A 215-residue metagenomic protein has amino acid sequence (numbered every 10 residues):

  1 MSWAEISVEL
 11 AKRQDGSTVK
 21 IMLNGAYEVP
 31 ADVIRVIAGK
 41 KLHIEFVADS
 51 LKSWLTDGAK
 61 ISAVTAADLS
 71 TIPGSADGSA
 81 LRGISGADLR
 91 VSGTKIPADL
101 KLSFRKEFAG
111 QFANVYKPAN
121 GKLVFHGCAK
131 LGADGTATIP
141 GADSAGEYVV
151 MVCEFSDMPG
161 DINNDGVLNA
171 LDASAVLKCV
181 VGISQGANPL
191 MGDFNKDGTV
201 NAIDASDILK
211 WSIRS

Functional and structural regions predicted by a protein language model:
M1-N120, E154: Proteolytic processing hotspots in large secreted/extracellular or virion-associated proteins and select intracellular
D99-F104, T136-A142: Exposed aromatic-hydrophobic patches
G121-C128: Surface-exposed loop/edge segments in extracytoplasmic proteins
L131-A133: Short proline/glycine- and polar residue-rich coil/turn motifs
T138-S156: C-terminal beta-strand-rich structural cap/linker in extracellular carbohydrate-active enzymes
C153-S215: Cellulosome-associated attachment modules in secreted, modular CAZymes
